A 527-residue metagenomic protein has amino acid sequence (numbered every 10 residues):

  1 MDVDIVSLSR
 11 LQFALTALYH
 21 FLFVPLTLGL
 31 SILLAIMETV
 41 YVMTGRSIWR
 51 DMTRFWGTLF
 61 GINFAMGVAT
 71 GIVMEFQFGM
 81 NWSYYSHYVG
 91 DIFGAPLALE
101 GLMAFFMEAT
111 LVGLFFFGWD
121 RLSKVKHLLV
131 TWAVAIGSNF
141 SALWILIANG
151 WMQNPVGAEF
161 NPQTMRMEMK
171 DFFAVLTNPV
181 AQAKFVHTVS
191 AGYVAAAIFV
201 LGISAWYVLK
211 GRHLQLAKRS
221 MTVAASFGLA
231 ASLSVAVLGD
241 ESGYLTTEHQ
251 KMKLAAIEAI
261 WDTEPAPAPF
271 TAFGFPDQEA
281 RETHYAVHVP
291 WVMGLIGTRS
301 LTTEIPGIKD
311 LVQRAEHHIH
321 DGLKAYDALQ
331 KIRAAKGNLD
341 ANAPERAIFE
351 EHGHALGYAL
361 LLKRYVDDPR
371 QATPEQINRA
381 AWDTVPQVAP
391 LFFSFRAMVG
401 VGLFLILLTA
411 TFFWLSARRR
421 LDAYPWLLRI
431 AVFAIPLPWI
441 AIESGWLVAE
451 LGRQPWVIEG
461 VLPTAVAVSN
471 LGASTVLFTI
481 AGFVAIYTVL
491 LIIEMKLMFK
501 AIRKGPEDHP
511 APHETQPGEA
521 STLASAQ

Functional and structural regions predicted by a protein language model:
M1-L18, G45-M52, F76-A98, G150-V186 (+4 more regions): Membrane-interface interhelical loops and short amphipathic "cap" helices that link adjacent transmembrane segments
M1-T44, D51-F55, N63-G67: N-terminal signal-anchor module of multipass membrane proteins
T44-I62, Y88-G94, A98, G118-I136 (+2 more regions): Membrane-interfacial loop-to-helix junctions in multi-pass inner-membrane proteins
G61-T70, W132-P155, G228-G239, A431-A449: Hydrophobic alpha-helical membrane-insertion segments
N63-A133, G150, L451-Q454: Membrane-interface helix-loop-helix modules in multi-pass inner-membrane proteins
V112-L122, K126-W132, L143-M152, F172 (+2 more regions): Internal alpha-helical transmembrane segments
W144, A148, A230-D327, K331-A334: Aromatic-rich transmembrane-lumenal/periplasmic boundary elements in polytopic membrane proteins
D383-W446, S474-A501, A526: C-terminal substrate/ligand-recognition segments
